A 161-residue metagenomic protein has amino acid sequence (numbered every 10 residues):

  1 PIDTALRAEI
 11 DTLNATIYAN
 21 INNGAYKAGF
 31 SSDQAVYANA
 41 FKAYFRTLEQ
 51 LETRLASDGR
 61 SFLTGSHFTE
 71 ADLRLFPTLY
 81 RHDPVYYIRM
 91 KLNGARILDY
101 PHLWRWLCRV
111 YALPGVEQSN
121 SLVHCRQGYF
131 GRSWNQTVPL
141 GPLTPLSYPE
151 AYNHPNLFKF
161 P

Functional and structural regions predicted by a protein language model:
P1-P161: C-terminal alpha-helical interaction module
